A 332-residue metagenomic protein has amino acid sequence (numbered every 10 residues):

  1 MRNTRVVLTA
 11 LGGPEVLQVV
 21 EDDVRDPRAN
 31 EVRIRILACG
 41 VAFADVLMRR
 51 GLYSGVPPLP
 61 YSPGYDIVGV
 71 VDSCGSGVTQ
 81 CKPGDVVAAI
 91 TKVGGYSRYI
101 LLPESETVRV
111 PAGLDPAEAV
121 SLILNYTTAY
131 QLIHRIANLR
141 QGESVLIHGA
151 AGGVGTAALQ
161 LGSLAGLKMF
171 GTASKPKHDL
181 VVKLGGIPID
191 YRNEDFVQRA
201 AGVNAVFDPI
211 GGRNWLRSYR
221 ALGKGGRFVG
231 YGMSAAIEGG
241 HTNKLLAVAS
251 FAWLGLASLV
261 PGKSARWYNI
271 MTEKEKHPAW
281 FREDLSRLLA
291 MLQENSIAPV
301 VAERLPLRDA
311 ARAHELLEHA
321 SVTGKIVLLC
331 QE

Functional and structural regions predicted by a protein language model:
R2, G12-V16, D22-V68: N-terminal glycine-rich beta->alpha transition that marks the start or flank of a dinucleotide-binding site
V16, R35, L47, V86-G149: NAD(P)H dinucleotide-binding glycine-rich loop of Rossmann-like/cofactor-binding domains, especially the beta1-alpha1
V68-K92: A glycine-/small-residue-rich N-terminal strand-loop-strand element that serves as the cofactor-binding glycine loop
Y126-N193: Mid-domain Rossmann-like dinucleotide-binding core that forms the NAD(H)/NADP(H) cofactor-binding site
Q198-A205: A short acidic, Gly/Pro-enriched loop at the edge of an enzyme's catalytic core that lines a small-molecule cofactor
R213-E294, C330-E332: Glycine-rich phosphate-binding loop and adjacent beta-alpha segment of Rossmann(oid) nucleotide-cofactor-binding
K276-E332: C-terminal hydrophobic helical "lid"/dimerization subdomain of Rossmann-like NAD(P)H-dependent oxidoreductases
